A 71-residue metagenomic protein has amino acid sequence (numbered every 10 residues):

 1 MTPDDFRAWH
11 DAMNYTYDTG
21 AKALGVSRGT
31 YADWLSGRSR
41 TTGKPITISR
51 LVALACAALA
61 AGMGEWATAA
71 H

Functional and structural regions predicted by a protein language model:
M1-N14: A short, Lys/Arg-rich alpha-helix, primarily the initiator
M1-T2, V26-S27, L59: Intrinsically disordered, low-complexity regions enriched in Ser/Pro/Gly/Gln/His and often acidic
T19-L24: Short alpha-helical "recognition helix" segments of helix-turn-helix
G25-I46: Recognition helix of helix-turn-helix/homeodomain-like DNA-binding domains that insert into the DNA major groove
K44-A67: DNA major-groove recognition helix of helix-turn-helix/homeodomain DNA-binding modules
